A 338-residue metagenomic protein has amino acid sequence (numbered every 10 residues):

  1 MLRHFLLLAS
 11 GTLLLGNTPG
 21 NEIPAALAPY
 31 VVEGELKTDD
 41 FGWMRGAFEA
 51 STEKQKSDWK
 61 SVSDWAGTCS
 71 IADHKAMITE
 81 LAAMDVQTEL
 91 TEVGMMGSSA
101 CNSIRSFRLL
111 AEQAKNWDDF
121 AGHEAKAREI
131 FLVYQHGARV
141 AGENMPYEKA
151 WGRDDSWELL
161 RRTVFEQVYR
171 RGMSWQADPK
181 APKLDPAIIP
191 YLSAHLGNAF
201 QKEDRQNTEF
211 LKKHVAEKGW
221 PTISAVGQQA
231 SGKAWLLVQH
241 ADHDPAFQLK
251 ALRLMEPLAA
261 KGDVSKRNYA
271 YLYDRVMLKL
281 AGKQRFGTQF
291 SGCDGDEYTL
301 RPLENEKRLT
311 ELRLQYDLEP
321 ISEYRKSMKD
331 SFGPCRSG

Functional and structural regions predicted by a protein language model:
L2-L8: Sec-dependent signal peptide recognition, specifically the positively charged N-region followed immediately by
L6, N207, A251, N305-R308: Alpha-helical structural motif
A9-A25: Bacterial Sec-dependent signal peptides at the C-terminal "C-region" and cleavage site
G20-K279: N-terminal helix-rich structural modules
E22-A25, Y30-V32, Y273, M277-Q289 (+1 more regions): A cross-kingdom marker for long, charged
L192-S193, C293-G295: Flexible glycine/proline-enriched surface loops and loop-helix/loop-strand junctions
N198, D296-E297: Short, contiguous strand/loop micro-motifs
